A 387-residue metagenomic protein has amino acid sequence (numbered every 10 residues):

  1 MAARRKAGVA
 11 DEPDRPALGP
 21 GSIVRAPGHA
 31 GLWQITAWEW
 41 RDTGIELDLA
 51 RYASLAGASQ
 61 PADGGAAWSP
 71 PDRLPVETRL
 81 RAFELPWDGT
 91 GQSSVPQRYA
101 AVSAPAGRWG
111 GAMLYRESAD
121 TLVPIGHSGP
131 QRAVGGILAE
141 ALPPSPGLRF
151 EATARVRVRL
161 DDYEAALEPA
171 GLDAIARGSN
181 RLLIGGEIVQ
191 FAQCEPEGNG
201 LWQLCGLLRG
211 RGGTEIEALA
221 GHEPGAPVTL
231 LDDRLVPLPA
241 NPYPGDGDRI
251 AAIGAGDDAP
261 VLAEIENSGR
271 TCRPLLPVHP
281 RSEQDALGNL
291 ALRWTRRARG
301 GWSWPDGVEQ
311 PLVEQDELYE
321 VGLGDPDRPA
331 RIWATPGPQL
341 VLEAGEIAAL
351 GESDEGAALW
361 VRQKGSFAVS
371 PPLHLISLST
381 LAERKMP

Functional and structural regions predicted by a protein language model:
M1-P387: C-terminal extracytoplasmic interaction modules
